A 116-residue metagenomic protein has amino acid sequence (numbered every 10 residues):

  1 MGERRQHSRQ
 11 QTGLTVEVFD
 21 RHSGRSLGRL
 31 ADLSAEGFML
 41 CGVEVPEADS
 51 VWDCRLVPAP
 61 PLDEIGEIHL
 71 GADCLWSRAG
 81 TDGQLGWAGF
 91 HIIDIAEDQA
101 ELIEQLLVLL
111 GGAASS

Functional and structural regions predicted by a protein language model:
M1-L33, C41-V43, V108-S116: N-terminal helix initiation/capping motif
L14-F19, S50-I68: Short conserved beta-strand and strand-loop elements enriched in small hydrophobics with frequent Asp/Gly
S26, F38, L70, Q84-G89: Short aromatic-glycine-enriched beta-strand elements
L27-L30, L70-R78: Short beta-strand-centered aromatic/proline hotspots
A35, G42, L62, L102: Basic, polyanion-binding surface patches
A35, S77-G83: Short, conserved beta-turn/loop elements at beta-strand boundaries and strand-helix junctions
F38-G42, D53-L56: Short, well-ordered beta-strand segments in soluble/periplasmic domains
T81-S116: C-terminal output/interaction extensions
